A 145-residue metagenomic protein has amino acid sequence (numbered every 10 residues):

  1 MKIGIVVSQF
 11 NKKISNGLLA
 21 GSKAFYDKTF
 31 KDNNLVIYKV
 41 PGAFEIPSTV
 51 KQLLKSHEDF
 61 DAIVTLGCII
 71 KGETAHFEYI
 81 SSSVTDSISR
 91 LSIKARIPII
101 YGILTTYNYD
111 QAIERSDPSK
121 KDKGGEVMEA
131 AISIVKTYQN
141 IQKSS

Functional and structural regions predicted by a protein language model:
M1-I37: Glycine-rich phosphate/diphosphate-binding loop of Rossmann-like nucleotide-binding domains
Q9-F10, C68-I69, L104-N108: Short, ordered loop/turn segments at secondary-structure junctions
K28-S56: Active-site rim loops that border cofactor/substrate pockets in soluble metabolic enzymes
T49-I88: Glycine-rich phosphate-binding loop
E78-T105: Short, acidic/small-residue loops that bind anionic groups at enzyme active sites
Y107-K121: Phosphate-binding/catalytic loops
S119-S145: A charged, well-structured terminal subsegment
